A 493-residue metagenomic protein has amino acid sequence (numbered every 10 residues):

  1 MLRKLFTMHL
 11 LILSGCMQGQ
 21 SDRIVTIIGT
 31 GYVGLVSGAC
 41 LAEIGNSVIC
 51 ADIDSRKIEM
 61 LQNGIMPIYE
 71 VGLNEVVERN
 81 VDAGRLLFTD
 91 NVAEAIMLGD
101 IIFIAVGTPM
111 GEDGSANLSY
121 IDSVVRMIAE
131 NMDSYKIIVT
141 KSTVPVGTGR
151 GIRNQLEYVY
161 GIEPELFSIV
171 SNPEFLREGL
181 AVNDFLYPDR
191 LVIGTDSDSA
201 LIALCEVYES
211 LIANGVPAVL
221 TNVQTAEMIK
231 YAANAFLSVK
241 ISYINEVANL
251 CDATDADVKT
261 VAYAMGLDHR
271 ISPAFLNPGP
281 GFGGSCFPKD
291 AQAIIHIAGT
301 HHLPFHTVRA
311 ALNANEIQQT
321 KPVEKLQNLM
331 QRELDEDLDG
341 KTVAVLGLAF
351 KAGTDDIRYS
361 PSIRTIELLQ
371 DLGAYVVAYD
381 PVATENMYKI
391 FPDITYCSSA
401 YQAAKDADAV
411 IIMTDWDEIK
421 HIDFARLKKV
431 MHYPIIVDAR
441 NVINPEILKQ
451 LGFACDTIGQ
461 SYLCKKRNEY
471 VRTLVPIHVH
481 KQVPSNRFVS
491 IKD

Functional and structural regions predicted by a protein language model:
R3-M8: Sec-dependent signal peptide recognition, specifically the positively charged N-region followed immediately by
L11-M17: Hydrophobic h-region of N-terminal signal peptides that target proteins for export in Gram-negative bacteria
M17-H480, N486-D493: Structural/interface elements that position substrates and couple domains in central-metabolism enzymes
